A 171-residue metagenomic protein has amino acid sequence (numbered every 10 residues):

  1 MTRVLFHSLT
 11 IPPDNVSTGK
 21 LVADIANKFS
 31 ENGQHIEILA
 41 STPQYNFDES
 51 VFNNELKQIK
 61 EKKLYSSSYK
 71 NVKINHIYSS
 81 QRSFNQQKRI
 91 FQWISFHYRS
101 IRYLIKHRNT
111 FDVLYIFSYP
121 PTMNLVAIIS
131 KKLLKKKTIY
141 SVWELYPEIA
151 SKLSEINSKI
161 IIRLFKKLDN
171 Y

Functional and structural regions predicted by a protein language model:
M1-K62: N-terminal subdomain of nucleotide-sugar transferases
R3, D112-V113: Structural motif
L9, Q81-K88, K136-K166: Acceptor-binding helix/loop patch of EC 2.4 sugar-transfer enzymes, predominantly nucleotide-sugar-dependent
P13, Y45-F47, S83, M123 (+1 more regions): Flexible, glycine-rich phosphate/dinucleotide-binding loops and adjacent beta-alpha linkers at cofactor/substrate
D14-N15, I90-Y103, V113-L134, Y140-W143: An aromatic- and histidine-rich active-site surface loop
N32, I105, T122-L125, I129-L134 (+1 more regions): Membrane-proximal helix-turn-helix segments that form the acceptor-binding/catalytic region of lipid-linked
S41-K106: A conserved catalytic-core segment of Leloir-type glycosyltransferases
I59-S68, L125-K135: Short amphipathic alpha-helices and their capping/turn segments at secondary-structure boundaries
